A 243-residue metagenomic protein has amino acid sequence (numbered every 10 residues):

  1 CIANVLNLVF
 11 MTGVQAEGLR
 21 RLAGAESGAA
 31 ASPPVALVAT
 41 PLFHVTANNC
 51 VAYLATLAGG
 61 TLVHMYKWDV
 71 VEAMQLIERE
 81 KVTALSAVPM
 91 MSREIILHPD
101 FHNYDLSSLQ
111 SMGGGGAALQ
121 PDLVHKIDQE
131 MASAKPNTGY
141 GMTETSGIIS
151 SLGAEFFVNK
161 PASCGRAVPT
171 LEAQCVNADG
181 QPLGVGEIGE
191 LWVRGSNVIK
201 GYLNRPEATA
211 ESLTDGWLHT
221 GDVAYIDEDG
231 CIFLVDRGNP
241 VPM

Functional and structural regions predicted by a protein language model:
V5-V35, F43-T83, H98: Conserved AMP-binding/adenylation subdomain of ANL enzymes
G24-E26, F157-S163: Short, P/G- and charge-enriched loop/turn segments at secondary-structure junctions
S32-P33, L109, D215: Phosphate-coordination loops involved in phosphoryl transfer and adenosine-cofactor binding
L57-G60, M74, R79-A87, I96-N159 (+2 more regions): Gly/Ser/Thr-rich phosphate-binding loop
M91-S92, L119, V198: Alpha-helix capping/helix-boundary segments
R93, H125, A162, E207: Active-site phosphate/pyrophosphate- and oxyanion-stabilizing loops and adjacent acidic/basic residues in soluble
R166, Q181-G186, E190-M243: Conserved ATP-binding/catalytic segment of the ANL
E172-Q174, V223: Generic short beta-strand
